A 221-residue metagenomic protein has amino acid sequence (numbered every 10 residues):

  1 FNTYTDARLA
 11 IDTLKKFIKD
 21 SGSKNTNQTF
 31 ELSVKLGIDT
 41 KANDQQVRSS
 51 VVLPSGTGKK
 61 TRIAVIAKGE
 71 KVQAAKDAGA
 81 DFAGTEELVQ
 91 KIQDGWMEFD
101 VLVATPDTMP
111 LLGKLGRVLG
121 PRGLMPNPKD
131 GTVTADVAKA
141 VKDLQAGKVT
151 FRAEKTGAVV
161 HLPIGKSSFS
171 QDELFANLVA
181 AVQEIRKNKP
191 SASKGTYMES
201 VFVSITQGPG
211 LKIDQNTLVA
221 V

Functional and structural regions predicted by a protein language model:
T5-K71: Translation machinery proteins
A10, L14, A75, G120 (+1 more regions): Residue-level signature of catalytic and energy-coupling elements of molecular machines, predominantly ATP/GTP-dependent
G22-F30, N188-S200: Flexible, glycine/charged-enriched surface loops at secondary-structure junctions
P54-T57, F151-E154, A192-G195: Replace "in large, NTP-powered and nucleic-acid-processing enzymes" with "in large, NTP-powered factors and other
G56-Q93: Glycine-rich active-site/cofactor-binding loop and its immediate structural neighborhood
A80-N188: Long, charge-patterned amphipathic alpha-helical coiled-coil/hairpin "stalk" segments used as oligomerization
I205-P209: Glycine-rich beta-alpha junction loops
I213-V221: Short, charged, intrinsically disordered terminal tails
